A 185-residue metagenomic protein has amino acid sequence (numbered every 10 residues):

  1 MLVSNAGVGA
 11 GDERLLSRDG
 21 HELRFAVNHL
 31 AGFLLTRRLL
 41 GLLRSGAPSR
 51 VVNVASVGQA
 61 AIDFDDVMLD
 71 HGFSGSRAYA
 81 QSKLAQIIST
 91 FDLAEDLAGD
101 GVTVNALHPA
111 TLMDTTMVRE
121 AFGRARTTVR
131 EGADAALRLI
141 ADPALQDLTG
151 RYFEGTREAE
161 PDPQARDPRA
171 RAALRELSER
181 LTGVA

Functional and structural regions predicted by a protein language model:
G7-V8, D12-F25, R44-D100, H108-G123: Catalytic loop of short-chain dehydrogenase/reductase
H29-L30: Ankyrin-repeat alpha-helix packing hotspot
T36-R37, F91: A short, exposed helix-loop element centered on a Lys and neighboring polar residues
R124-P161, R166-E176, R180: C-terminal helical subdomain
G183-A185: C-terminal helix/juxtamembrane-tail motif
